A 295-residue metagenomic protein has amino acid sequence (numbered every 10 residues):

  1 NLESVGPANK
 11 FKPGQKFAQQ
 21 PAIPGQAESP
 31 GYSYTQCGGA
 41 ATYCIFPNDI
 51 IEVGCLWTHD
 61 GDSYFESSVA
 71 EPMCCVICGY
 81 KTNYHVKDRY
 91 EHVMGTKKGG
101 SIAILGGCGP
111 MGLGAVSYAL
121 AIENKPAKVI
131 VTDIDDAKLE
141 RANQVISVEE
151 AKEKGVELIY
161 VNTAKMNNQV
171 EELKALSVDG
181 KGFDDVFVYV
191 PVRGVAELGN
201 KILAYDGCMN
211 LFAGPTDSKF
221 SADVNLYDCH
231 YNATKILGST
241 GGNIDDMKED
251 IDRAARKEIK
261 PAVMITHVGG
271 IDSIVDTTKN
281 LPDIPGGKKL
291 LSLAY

Functional and structural regions predicted by a protein language model:
N1-I23, G38, I50: Glycine-rich beta-strand-centered segment in the early N-terminal region that forms part of a ligand/cofactor-binding
P7-P13, C75, K98, Y205: Short, flexible surface segments
G14-A18, I102, M209: Generic structural signal for buried aliphatic residues
Q20-G100: NAD(P)H dinucleotide-binding glycine-rich loop of Rossmann-like/cofactor-binding domains, especially the beta1-alpha1
S63, C74, C108-M111, R193-G194: Residue-level detector of alpha-helix initiation sites
K87, M166-E171, G194-K201, Y205 (+1 more regions): C-terminal hydrophobic helical "lid"/dimerization subdomain of Rossmann-like NAD(P)H-dependent oxidoreductases
K98-S101, L105-C108, V116-V195: Adenosine-nucleotide cofactor-binding segment
N143-E153, V190-R256, L293-Y295: Glycine-rich phosphate-binding loop and adjacent beta-alpha segment of Rossmann(oid) nucleotide-cofactor-binding
